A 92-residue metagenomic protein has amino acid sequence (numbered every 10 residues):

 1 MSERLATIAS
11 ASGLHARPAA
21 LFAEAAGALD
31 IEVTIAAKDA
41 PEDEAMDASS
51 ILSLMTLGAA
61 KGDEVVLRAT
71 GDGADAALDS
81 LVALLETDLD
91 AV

Functional and structural regions predicted by a protein language model:
M1-S10: Short amphipathic
E3-R4, A20-L21, A25, G62-V65 (+1 more regions): Generic alpha-helical hydrophobic packing signal
A9-L52, T56-A60: Compact, glycine-rich, soluble single-domain proteins
M55-V92: C-terminal structural segments of small proteins and small subunits
